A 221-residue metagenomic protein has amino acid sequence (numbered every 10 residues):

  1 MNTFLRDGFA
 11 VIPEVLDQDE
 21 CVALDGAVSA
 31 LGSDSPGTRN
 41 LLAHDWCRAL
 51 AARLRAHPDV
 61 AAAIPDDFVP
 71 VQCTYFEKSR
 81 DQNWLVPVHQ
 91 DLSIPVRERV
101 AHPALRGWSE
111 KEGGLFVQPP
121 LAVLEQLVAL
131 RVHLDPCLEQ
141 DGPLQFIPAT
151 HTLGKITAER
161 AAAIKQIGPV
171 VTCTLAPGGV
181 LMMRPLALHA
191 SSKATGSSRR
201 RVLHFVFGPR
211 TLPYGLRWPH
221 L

Functional and structural regions predicted by a protein language model:
F4-D7, L16-P177, A190, A194-S198 (+2 more regions): Non-heme Fe(II) oxygenase catalytic core, chiefly the N-lobe of the double-stranded beta-helix
P13, P148, R184: Residue-level detector of conserved, well-ordered beta-strand and adjacent loop positions that form binding/recognition
